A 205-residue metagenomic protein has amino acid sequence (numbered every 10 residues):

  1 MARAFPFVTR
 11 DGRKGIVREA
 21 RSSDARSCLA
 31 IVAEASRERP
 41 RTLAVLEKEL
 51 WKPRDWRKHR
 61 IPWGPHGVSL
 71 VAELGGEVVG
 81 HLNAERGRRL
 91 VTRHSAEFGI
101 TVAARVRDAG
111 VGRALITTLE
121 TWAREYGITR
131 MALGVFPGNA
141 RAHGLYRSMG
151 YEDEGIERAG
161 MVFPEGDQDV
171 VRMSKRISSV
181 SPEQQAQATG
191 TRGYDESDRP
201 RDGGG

Functional and structural regions predicted by a protein language model:
M1-G12: Short acidic N-proximal helix/loop "leader" segments that mark the beginning of a domain or an inter-domain linker
R10, S22, S36, L46-R105 (+4 more regions): Acetyl-CoA-dependent GNAT
I16-A30: A short beta-loop-alpha structural element at the N-terminal edge of CoA-dependent acyl/N-acetyltransferase catalytic
G67, Q168-R172: Short hydrophobic/aromatic beta-strand or adjacent loop that forms the aromatic wall/cage of a ligand/substrate-binding
V106, G110: Glycine-rich phosphate-binding loop
I116, A123-G134: Conserved GNAT acetyl-CoA-binding A-motif
A132-V135, R147, E152-Q168: Conserved catalytic-core motifs of GNAT/GCN5-like acyltransferases
